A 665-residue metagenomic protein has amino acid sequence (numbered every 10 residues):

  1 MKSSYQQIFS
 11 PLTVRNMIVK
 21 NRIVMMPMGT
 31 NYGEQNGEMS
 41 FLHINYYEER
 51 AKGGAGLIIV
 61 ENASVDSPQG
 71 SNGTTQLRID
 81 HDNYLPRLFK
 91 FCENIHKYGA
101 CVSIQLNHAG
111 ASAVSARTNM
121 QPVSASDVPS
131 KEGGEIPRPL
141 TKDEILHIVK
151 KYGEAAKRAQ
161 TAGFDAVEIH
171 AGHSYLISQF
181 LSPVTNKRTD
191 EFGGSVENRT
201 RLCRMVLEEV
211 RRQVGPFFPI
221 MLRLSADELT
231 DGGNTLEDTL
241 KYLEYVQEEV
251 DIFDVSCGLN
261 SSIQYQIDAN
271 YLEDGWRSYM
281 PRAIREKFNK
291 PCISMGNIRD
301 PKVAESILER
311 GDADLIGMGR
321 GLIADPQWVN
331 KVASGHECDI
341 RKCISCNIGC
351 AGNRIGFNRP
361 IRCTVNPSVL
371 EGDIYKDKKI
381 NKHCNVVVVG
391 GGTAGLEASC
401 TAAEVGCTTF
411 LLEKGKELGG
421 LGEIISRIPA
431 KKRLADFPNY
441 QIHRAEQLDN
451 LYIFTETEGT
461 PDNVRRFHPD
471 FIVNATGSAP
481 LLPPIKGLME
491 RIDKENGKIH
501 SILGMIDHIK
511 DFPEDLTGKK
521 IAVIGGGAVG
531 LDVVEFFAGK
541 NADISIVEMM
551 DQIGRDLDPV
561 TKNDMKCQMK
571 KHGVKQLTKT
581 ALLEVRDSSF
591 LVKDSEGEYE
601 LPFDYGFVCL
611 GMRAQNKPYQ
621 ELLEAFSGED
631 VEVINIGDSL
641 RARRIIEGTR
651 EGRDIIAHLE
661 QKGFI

Functional and structural regions predicted by a protein language model:
M1-V389, T393, E397-E404, T408-T409 (+3 more regions): Flavin-dependent oxidoreductase catalytic cores
G37, S71-N72, E305-S306, V329-N330 (+7 more regions): Short amphipathic alpha-helical segments
A100, F218, K290, P469 (+3 more regions): A short helix->loop->beta-strand "cap" motif at the edges of active sites that frequently abuts
F253, I284, I307, G319 (+7 more regions): Hydrophobic, well-ordered secondary-structure elements that form the walls of internal hydrophobic environments
P367-K379, R444, I453, L481-K540 (+1 more regions): Glycine-rich dinucleotide-binding loop and its adjacent helix/turn
V388-Y452, L481, G526-V560, V631-I636: Beta1-alpha1 glycine-rich phosphate/pyrophosphate-binding loop at the start of Rossmann-like nucleotide-binding domains
A435-L481, E490, N496-K519, G539-E624: A Rossmann-like FAD-binding core segment of flavoenzymes
V533, L557, I636-I665: A conserved FAD-binding loop/helix module that cradles the flavin
